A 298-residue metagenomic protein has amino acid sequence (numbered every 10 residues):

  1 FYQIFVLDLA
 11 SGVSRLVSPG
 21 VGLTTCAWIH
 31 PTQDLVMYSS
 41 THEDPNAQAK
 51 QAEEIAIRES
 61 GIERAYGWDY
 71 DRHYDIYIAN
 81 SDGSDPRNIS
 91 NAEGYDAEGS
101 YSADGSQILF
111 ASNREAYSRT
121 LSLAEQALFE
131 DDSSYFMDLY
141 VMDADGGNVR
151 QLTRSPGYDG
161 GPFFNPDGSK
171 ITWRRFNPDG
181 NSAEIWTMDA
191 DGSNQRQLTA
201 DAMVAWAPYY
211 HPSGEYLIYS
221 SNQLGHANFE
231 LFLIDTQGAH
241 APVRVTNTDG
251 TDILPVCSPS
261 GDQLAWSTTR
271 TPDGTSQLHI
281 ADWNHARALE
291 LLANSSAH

Functional and structural regions predicted by a protein language model:
F1-I4, S18-T24, S39-D75, S90-D96 (+8 more regions): A flexible loop/linker signature enriched in serine peptidases of the S9 family
D8-G12, N80-S84, D143-G147, D189-S193 (+2 more regions): Short loop/turn segments that connect beta-strands within beta-propeller blades
R15, P86-R87, R150, Q195-R196 (+2 more regions): A structural motif specific to WD40 beta-propellers
P31-T32, A103-D104, P166-D167, P212-S213 (+1 more regions): Residue-level detector of Asp-centered blade-edge/turn motifs that repeat once per structural unit in beta-propeller
G105, G157-G160, G168: Right-handed parallel beta-helix/beta-solenoid
I253-H298: Blade-level signature of beta-propeller repeat domains, shared across WD40, Kelch, NHL, RCC1 and BNR/Asp-box propellers
